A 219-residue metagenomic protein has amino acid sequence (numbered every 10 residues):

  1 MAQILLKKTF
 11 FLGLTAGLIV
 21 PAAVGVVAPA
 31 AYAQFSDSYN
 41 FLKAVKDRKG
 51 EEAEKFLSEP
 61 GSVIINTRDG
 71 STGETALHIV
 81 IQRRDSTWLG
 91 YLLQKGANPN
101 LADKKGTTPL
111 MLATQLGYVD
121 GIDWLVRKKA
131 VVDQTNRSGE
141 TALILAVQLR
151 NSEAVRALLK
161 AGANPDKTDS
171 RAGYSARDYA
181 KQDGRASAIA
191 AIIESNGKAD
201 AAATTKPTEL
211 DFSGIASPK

Functional and structural regions predicted by a protein language model:
A2-I4, P29-K43, A161, A172 (+1 more regions): Ankyrin-repeat-protein effector appendages
A33-A76: N-terminal segments that cap or nucleate solenoid repeat domains
D37, T72-G73, G106, G139 (+1 more regions): Start-of-repeat signature of ankyrin repeats
K43-K49, I79-D85, L112-Y118, L145-N151 (+1 more regions): Ankyrin repeat A-helix N-terminal signature
G50-S58, D85-L93, Y118-V126, N151-L159 (+1 more regions): Ankyrin repeat structural motif
V63-I65, P99, V132, P165: Ankyrin-repeat inter-repeat connecting loop/turn
D69-G70, D103, N136, D169-S170: Ankyrin repeat boundary/linker residues
E74, I79-K95, L101-Q134: Alpha-helical adaptor scaffolds
